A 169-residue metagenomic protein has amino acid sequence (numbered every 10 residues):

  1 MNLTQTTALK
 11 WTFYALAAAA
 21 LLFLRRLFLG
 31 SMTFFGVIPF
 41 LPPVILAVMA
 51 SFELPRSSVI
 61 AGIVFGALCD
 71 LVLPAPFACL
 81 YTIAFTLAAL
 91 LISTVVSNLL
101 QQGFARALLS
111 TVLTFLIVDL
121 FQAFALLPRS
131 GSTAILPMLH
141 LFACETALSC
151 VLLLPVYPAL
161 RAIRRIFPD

Functional and structural regions predicted by a protein language model:
M1-D169: Terminal, non-globular segments
